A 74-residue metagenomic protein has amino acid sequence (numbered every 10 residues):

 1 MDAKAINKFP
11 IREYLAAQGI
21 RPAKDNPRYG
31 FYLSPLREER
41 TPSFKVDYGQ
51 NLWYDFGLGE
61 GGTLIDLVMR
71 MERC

Functional and structural regions predicted by a protein language model:
M1-C74: N-terminal structured subdomain of primase-like DNA metabolism proteins
